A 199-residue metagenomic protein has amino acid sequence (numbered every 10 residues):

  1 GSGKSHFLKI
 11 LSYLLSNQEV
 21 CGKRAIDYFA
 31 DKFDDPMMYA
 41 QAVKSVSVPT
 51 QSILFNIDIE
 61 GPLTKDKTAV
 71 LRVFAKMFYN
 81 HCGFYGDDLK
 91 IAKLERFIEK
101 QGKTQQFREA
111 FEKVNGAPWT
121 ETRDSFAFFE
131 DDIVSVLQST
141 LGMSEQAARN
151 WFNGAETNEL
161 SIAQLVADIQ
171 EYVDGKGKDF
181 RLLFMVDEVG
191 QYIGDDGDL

Functional and structural regions predicted by a protein language model:
G1, D88-K93, A148-A155, F184-M185: Short coil/turn segments at secondary-structure boundaries
S2-D124: P-loop NTPase motor core
F7-L8, L63-F74, G154-I169, K178 (+1 more regions): Phosphate/oxyanion-binding active-site loops and adjacent basic polyanion-contact surfaces
V20-R24, N80-D87, G142, Q146 (+2 more regions): Intrinsically disordered or highly flexible coil/loop and linker segments, enriched in small and charged/polar residues
M37-S45, Q164-G177: Conserved alpha-helical scaffold flanking the Walker A/P-loop in AAA+ ATPase domains
S47-F55, E145-A148, L183-V186: Surface-exposed beta-strand-to-loop junctions that form interaction patches on eukaryotic regulatory domains
N115-L165: Long, low-complexity, polar/charged, intrinsically disordered or flexibly structured peripheral segments
V173, G177-D196: Conserved P-loop NTPase "ATPase switch" module shared by AAA+ and STAND
